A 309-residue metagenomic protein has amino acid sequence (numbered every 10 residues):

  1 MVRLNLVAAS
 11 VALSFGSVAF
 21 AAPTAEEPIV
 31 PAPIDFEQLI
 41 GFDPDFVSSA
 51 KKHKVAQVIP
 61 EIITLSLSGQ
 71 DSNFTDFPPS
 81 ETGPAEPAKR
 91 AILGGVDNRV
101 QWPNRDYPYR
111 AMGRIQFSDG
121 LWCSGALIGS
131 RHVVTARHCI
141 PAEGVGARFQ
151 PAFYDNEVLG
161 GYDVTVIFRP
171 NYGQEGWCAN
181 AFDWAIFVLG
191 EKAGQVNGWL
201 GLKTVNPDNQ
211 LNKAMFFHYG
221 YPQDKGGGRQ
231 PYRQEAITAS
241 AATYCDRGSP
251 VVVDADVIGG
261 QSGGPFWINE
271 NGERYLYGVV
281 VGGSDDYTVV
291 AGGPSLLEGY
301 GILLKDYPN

Functional and structural regions predicted by a protein language model:
V2-F20: Gram-negative bacterial Sec-dependent N-terminal signal peptides
A21-L127: Protease-domain processing segments flanking chymotrypsin-fold serine proteases, especially trypsin-like
P87-R110, L121, G146-Q195: Conserved catalytic-core segment of clan PA serine endopeptidases
N104-P108, L127-I128, P141-E143, E157-G160 (+5 more regions): Extracellular/periplasmic catalytic domains that process cell-envelope and extracellular macromolecules
R105-R148, S240-D246, I268, Y277 (+1 more regions): Catalytic histidine site
A126, D256-V280: Catalytic nucleophile loop of clan PA
C139-P141, F153-N156, E191-G194, P222-D224 (+2 more regions): Acidic glycine-/aspartate-rich tracts in secreted/extracellular proteins
N180-V257, D285-L304: Chymotrypsin/trypsin-fold serine protease catalytic domain
